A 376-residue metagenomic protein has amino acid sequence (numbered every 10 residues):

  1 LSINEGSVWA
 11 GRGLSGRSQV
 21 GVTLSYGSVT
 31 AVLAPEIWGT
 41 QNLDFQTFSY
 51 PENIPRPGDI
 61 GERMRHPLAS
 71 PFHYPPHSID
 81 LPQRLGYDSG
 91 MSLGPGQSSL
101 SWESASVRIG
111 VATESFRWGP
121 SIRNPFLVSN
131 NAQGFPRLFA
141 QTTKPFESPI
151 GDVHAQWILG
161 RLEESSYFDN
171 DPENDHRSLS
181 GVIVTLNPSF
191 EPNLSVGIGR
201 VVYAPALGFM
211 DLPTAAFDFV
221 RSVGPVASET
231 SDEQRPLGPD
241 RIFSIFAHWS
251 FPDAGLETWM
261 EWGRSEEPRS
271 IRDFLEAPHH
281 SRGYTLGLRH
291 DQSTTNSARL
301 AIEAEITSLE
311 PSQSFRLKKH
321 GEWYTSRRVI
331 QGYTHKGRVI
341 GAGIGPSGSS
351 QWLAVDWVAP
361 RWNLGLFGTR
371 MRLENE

Functional and structural regions predicted by a protein language model:
L1-P188, E276-A277, R282, S293-S308 (+2 more regions): Outer-membrane beta-barrel channel domains
Y26, P51, Q351-L353, A359-L364: Secondary-structure boundary/capping micro-motif
G27, A105-V107, P252-L256, A359-W362: Short glycine/proline-enriched coil/turn segments at helix->beta-strand junctions
F116-R117, F135-G337, G345-L353, V358 (+1 more regions): Signature for the C-terminal beta-barrel architecture of outer-membrane proteins
